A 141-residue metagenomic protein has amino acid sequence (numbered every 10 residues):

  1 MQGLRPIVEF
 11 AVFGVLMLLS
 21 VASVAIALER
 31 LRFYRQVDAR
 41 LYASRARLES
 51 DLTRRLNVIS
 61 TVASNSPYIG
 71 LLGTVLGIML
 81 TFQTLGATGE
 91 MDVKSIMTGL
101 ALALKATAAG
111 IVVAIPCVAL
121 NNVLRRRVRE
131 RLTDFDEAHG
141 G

Functional and structural regions predicted by a protein language model:
M1-R40, A46-L132: Hydrophobic alpha-helical transmembrane segments of small proteolipidic membrane proteins, enriched in energy-coupled
R129-G141: Cytoplasmic juxtamembrane regions at transmembrane-helix boundaries
